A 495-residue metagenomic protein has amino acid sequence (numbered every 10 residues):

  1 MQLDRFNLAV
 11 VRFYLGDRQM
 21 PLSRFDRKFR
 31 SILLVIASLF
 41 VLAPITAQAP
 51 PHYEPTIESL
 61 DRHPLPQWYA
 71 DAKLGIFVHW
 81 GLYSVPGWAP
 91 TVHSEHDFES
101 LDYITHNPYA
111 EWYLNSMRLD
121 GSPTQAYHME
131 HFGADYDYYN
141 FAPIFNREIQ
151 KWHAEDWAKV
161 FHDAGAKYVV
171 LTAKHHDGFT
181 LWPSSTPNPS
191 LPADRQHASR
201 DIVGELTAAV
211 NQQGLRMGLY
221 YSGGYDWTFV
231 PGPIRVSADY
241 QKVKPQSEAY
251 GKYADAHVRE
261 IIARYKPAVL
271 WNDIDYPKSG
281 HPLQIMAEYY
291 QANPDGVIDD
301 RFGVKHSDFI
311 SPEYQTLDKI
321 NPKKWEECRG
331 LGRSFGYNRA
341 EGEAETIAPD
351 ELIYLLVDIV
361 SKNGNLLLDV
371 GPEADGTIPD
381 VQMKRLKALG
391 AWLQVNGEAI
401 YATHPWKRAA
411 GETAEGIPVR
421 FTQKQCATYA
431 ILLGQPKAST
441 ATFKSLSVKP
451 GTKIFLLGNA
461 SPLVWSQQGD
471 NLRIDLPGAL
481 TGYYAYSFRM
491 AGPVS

Functional and structural regions predicted by a protein language model:
L3: Cationic, low-complexity basic patches in intrinsically disordered or flexible, solvent-exposed regions
V10-Q19: Short, Lys/Arg-enriched N-terminal segments with co-localized hydrophobic residues within the first ~10-30 amino acids
P21-L33: Bacterial N-terminal signal peptides that target proteins for export
S31-A43: Bacterial N-terminal signal peptides
Q48-S495: Mature catalytic domains of secreted/periplasmic carbohydrate-active enzymes
